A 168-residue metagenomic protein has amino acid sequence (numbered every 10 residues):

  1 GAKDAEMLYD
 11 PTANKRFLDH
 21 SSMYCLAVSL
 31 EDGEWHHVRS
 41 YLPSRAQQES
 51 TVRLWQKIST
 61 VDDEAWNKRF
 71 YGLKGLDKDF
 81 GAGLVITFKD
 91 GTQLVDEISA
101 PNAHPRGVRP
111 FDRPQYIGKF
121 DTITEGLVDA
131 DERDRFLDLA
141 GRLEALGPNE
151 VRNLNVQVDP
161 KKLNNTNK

Functional and structural regions predicted by a protein language model:
G1-K168: Terminal-appendage/accessory-domain detector
